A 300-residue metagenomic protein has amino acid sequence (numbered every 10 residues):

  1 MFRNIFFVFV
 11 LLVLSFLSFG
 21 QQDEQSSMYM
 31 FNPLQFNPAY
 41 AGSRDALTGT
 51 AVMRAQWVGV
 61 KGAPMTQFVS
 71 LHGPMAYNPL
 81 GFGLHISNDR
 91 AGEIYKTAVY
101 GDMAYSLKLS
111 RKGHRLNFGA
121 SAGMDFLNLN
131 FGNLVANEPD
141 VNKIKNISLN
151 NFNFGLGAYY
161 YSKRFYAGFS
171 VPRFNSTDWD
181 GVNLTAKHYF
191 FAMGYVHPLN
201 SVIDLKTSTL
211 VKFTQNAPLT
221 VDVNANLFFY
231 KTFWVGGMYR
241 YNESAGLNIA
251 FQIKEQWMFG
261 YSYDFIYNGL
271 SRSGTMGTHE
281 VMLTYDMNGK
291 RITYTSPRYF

Functional and structural regions predicted by a protein language model:
M1, G20-Q21: Absolute protein N-terminus
M1-I5, R111: Positively charged n-region of N-terminal signal peptides that target proteins for export
F7-F9: Sec-dependent N-terminal signal peptides
L12: Short, basic/polar, glycine-containing "phosphate-handling" surface segments that engage DNA
S15-S18: N-terminal signal peptide c-region/cleavage motif recognized by signal peptidases
Q21-F300: Subset of outer-membrane beta-barrel
